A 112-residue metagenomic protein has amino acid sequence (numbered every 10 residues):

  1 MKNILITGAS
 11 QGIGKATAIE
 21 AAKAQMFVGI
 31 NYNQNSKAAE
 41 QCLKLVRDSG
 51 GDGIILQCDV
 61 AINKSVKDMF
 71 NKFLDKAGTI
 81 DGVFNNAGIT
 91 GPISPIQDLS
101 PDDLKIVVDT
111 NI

Functional and structural regions predicted by a protein language model:
N3-I6, V83-F84: Conserved hydrophobic beta-strands of the Rossmann-like cofactor-binding core in SDR/related NAD(P)H-dependent
S10-G12: Conserved glycine-rich cofactor-binding loop
A21: Aromatic pocket-lining residues of Rossmann-like dinucleotide-binding sites
M26-Q41: Conserved glycine-rich Rossmann-like NAD(P)H-binding loop of the short-chain dehydrogenase/reductase
S36, Q57-M69, P101: The beta1-alpha1 cofactor-binding region of Rossmann-like NAD(H)/NADP(H)-dependent oxidoreductases
D81-G82, K105: Conserved catalytic-site loops of classical short-chain dehydrogenases/reductases
N86-P92: Conserved NAD(P)H cofactor-binding loop of Rossmann-fold oxidoreductase domains
Q97-I112: Catalytic Tyr-X3-Lys loop
